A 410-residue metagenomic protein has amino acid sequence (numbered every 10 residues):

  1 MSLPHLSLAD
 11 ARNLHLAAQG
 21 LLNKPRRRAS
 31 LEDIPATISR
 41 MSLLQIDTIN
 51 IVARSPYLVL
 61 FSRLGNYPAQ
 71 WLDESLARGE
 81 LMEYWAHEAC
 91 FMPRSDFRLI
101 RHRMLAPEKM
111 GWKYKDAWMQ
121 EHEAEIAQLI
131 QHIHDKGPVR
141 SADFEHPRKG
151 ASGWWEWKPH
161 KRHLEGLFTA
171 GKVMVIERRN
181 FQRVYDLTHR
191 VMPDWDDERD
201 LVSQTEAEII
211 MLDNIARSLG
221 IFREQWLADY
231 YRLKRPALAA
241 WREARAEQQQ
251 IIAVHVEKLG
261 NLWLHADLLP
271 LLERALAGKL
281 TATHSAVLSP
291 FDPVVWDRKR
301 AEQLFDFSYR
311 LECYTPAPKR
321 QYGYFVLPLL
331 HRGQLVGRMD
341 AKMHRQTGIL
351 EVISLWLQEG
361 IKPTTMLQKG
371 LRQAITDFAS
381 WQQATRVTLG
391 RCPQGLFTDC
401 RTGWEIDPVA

Functional and structural regions predicted by a protein language model:
M1-V295, R300, L304-L311, P316-Q321 (+2 more regions): Long, low-complexity intrinsically disordered regions
